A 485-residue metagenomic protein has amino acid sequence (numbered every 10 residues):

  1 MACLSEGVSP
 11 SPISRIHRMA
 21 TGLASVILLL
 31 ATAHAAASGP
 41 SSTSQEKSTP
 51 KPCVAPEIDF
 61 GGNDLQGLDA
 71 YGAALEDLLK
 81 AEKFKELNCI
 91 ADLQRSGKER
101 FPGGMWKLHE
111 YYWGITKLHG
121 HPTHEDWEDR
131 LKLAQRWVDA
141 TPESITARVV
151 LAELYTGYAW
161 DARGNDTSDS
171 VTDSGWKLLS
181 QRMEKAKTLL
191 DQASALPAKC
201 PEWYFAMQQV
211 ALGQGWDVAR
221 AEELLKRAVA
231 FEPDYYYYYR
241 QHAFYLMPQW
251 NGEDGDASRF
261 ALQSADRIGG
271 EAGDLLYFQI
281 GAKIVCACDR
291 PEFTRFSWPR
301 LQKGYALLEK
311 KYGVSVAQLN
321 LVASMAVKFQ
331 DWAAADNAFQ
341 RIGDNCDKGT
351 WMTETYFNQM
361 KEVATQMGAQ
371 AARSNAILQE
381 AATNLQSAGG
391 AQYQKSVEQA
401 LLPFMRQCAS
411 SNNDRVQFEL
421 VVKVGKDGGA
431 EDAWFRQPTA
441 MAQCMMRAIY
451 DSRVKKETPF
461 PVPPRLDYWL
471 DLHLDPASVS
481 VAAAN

Functional and structural regions predicted by a protein language model:
M1-H17: N-terminal secretory signal peptides that target proteins for export/translocation
A20-A33: Bacterial N-terminal signal peptides
A33-S44: Signal peptide processing junction and immediate N-terminal pro/mature segment of secreted/exported proteins
T43, D69-A73, L78, K85-E143 (+4 more regions): Short coil/linker segments at helix-helix boundaries
E46-K80, E86: Compositionally biased, long intrinsically disordered regions
K311-M352: Extended alpha-helical scaffolding segments
A323, K361-A376: C-terminal non-catalytic interaction modules
Q370-N485: Charge-biased low-complexity segments
